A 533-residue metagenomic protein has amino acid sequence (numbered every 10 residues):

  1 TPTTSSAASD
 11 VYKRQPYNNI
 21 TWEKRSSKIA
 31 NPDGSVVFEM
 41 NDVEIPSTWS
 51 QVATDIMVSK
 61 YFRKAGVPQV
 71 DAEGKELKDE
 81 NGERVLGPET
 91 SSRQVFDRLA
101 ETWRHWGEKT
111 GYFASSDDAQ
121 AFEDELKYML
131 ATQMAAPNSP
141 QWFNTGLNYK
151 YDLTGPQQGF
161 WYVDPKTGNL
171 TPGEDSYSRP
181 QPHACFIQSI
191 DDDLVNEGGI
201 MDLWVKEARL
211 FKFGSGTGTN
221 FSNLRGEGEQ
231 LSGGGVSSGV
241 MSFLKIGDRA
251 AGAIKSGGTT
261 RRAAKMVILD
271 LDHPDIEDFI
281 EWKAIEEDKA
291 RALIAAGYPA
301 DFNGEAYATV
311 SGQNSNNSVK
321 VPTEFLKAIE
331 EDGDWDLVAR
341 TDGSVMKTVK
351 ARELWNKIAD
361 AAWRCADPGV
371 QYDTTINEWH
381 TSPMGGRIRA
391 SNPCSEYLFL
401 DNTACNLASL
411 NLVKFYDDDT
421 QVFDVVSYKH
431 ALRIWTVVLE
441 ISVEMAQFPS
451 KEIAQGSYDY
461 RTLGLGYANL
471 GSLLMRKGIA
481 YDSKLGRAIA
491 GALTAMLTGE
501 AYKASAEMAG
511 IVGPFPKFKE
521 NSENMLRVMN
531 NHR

Functional and structural regions predicted by a protein language model:
T1-P2: Short, well-ordered junction/capping motifs at the entry into regular secondary structure
S6-R533: Extended catalytic cores of very large enzyme megasubunits
